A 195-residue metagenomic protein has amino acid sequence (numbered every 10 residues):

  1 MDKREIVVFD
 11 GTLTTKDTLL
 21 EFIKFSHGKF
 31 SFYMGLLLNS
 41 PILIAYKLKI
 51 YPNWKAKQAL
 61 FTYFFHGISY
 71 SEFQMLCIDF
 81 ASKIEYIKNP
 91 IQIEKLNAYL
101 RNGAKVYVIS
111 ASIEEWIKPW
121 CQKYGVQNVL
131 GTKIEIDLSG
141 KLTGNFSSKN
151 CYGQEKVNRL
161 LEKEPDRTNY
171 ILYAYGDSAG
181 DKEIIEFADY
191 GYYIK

Functional and structural regions predicted by a protein language model:
M1-K49: Active-site neighborhood of HAD-like aspartate-dependent phosphohydrolases
D2, M75, S82-K195: C-terminal cap/substrate-recognition subdomain and adjoining C-terminal extension of metal-dependent phosphatase-like
F9, F22, F80, Y173-Y175: Aromatic side chains
F9, K16-L19, H27, W54 (+2 more regions): Catalytic cores of transferase enzymes with a strong primary signal for eukaryotic protein kinases
K16, G67, Q154-V157: Electropositive phosphate-/nucleotide-binding environments in soluble metabolic enzymes
A45-A56, L60: Cysteine/selenocysteine-centered motifs that mediate thiol-based redox chemistry or coordinate metal-sulfur cofactors
A56-I91: Metal-dependent phosphoesterase signature
